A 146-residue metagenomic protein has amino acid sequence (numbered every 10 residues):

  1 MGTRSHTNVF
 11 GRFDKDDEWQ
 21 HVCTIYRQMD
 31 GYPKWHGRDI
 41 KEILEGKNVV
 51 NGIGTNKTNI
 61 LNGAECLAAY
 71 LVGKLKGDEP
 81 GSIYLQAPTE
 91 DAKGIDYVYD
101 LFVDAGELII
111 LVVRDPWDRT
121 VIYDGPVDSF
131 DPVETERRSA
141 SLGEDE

Functional and structural regions predicted by a protein language model:
M1-G31: Short, extreme N-terminal segment that most often corresponds to the first beta-strand
V9-G11, Y32, H36-K41, G46-V50: Catalytic phosphate/metal-binding cores of nucleic-acid and nucleotide-processing enzymes, i.e., regions that mediate
D30-W35, D118-V121: A short local loop/turn or secondary-structure capping micro-motif enriched for an aromatic residue
E42-E146: Low-complexity intrinsically disordered segments
